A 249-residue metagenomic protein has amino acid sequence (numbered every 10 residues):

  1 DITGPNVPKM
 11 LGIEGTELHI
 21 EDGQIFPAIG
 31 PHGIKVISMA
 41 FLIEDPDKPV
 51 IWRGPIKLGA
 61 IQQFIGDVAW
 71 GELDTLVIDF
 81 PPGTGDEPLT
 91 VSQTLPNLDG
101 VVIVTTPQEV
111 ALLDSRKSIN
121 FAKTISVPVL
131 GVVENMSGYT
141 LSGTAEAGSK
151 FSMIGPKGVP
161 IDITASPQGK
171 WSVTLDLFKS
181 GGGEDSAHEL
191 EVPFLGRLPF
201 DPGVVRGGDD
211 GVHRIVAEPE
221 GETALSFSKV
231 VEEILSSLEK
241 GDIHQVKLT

Functional and structural regions predicted by a protein language model:
I2-G4, L42-E44, P82-T84, P107-A111 (+2 more regions): Conserved nucleotide-binding/hydrolysis micro-motifs of P-loop NTPases
I2-P46, I51, L58, E184: Phosphate-binding loop that captures ATP/GTP phosphates
G4, G54-Q62, G85-P88, E109-R116 (+3 more regions): Amphipathic alpha-helical transducer elements in NTP-driven molecular machines
V7, I37, I61, D79 (+5 more regions): Residue-level signature of catalytic and energy-coupling elements of molecular machines, predominantly ATP/GTP-dependent
S38, I103-T106, V132-E134: Conserved beta-strand segments of the P-loop GTPase G domain that flank and frequently precede/overlap
A40-V91: Phosphate-binding/switch loop-helix module in NTP-utilizing enzymes
G71-I78, G83-G85, N97-I119: Conserved Switch II/interswitch segment of TRAFAC-class P-loop GTPases
I119-T249: C-terminal lobe/tail of nucleotide-utilizing enzymes
